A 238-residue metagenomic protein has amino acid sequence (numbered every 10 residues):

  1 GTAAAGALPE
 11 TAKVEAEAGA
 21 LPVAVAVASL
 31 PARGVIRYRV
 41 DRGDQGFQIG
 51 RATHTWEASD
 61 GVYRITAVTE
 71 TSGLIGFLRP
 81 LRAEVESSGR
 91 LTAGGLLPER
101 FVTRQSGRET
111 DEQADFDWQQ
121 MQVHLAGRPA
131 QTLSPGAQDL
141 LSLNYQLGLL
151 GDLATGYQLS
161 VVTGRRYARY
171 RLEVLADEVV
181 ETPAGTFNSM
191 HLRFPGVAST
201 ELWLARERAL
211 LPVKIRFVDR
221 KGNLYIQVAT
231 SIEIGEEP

Functional and structural regions predicted by a protein language model:
G1-W118, G151-P238: Acidic, serine/threonine-rich low-complexity disordered tracts
G107-Q146: Hydrophobic, well-structured mid-protein blocks that either form specific transmembrane helices
